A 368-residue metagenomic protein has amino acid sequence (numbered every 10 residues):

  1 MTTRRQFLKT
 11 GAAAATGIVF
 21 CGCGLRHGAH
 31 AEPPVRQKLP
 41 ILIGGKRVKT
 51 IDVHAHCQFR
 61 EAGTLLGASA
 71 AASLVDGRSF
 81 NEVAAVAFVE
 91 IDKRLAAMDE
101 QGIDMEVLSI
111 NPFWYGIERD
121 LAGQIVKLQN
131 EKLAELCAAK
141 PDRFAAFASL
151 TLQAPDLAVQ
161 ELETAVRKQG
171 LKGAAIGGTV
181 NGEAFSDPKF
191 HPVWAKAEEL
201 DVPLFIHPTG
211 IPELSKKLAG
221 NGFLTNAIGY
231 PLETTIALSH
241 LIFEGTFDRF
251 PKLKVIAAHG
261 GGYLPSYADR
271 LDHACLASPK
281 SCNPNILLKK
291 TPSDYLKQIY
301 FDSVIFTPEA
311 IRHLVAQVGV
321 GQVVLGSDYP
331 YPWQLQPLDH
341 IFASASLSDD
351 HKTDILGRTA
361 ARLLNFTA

Functional and structural regions predicted by a protein language model:
T2-G28, P33-K49, V53, F59-M105 (+7 more regions): Mid-to-C-terminal alpha-helical segments outside catalytic/metal-binding sites
P33-I41, C137, V166-V324: Catalytic pocket-lining loop regions of alpha/beta-barrel enzymes, especially the amidohydrolase/enolase/GH5 lineages
I51, L150-Q153, L157, I256: Alpha-helical scaffold segments that form or flank carboxylate-/histidine-based iron centers
A62-L66, L121, K216-A219, Y267-L271 (+3 more regions): Short aromatic-enriched loop/helix-cap "lid" or pocket-rim segments at secondary-structure transitions that line
G77-A87, K93-E118, R143-T151, K172-I176: Divalent metal-dependent hydrolysis catalytic cores, especially in the metallo-beta-lactamase
V83, A87, A122-Q129, A154 (+5 more regions): Residue-level preference for long, well-ordered alpha-helices that form the structural scaffold of enzyme catalytic
F113-A138, D156-V166, A184-A195: Active-site loop-helix segments enriched in His/Asp/Glu that coordinate and activate a nucleophilic water at divalent
L152, P208-L214, Y329-Y331: Short glycine-enriched loops at secondary-structure junctions
